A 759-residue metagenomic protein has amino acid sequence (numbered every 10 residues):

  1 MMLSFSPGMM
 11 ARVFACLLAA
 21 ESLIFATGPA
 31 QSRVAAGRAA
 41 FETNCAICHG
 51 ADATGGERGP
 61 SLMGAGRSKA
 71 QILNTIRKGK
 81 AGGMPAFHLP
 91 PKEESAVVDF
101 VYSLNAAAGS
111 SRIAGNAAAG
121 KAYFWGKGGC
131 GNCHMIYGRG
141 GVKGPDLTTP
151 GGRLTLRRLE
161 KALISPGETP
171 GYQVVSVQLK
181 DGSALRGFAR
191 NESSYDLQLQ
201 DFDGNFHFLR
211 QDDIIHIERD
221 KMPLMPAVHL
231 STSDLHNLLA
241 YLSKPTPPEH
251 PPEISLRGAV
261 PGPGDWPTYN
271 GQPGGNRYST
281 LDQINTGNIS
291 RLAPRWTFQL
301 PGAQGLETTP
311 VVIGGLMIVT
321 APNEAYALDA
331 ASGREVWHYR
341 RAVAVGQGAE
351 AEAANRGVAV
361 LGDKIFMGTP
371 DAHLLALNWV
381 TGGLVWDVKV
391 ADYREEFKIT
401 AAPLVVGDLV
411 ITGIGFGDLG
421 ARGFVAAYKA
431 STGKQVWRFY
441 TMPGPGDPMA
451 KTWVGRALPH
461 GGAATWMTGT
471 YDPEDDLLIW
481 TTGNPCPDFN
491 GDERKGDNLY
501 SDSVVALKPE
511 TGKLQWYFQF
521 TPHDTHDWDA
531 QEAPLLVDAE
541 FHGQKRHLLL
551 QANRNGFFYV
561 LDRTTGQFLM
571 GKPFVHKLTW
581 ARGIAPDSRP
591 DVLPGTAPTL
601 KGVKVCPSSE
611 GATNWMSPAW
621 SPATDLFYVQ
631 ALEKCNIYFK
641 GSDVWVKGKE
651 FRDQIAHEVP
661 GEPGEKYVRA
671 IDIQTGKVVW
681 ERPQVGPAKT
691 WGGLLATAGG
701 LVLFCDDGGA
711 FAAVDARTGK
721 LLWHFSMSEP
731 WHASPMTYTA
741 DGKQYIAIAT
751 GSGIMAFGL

Functional and structural regions predicted by a protein language model:
I24-A40, G56, S103-G126, K143-P145 (+3 more regions): Electrostatic cytochrome c docking/interface patches
S32-A51, Q71-K78, R112-Y137, G151: Sequence/structural segment immediately N-terminal to covalent heme-attachment motifs in c-type and related
I47, D52, G56-A108, N132 (+3 more regions): Extracytoplasmic electron-transfer domains, predominantly the class I c-type cytochrome c fold
S255-P294, T441-P448, V592-P594, H657-E658 (+1 more regions): Blade/loop signatures of beta-propeller domains
W266-N270, A303-E324, A349-H373, K398-R422 (+8 more regions): Repeat-blade elements of multi-bladed beta-propeller folds
F298-T309, H338-A359, L384-A402, L419 (+11 more regions): Extracytoplasmic beta-rich repeat domains
A330-S332, N378-T381, A430-T432, P509-T511 (+3 more regions): Short loop/turn segments that connect beta-strands within beta-propeller blades
G423-K434, D497-T511, T565-G566, K666-I673: Beta-propeller blade signature
